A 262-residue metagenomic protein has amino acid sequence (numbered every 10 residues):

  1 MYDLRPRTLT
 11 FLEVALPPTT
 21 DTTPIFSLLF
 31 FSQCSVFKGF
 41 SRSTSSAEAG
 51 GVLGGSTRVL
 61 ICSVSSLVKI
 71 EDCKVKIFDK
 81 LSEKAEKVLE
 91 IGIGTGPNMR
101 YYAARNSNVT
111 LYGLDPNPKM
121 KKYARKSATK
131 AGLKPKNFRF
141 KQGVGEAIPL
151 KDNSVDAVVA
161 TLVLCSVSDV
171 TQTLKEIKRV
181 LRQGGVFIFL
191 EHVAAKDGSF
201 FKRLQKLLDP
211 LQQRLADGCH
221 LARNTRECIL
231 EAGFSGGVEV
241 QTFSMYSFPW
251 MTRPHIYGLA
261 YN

Functional and structural regions predicted by a protein language model:
L12-A15, T19-S27, S32-F78: Class I SAM-dependent methyltransferase Rossmann-like catalytic core, especially the SAM/SAH-binding loop
I61-V68, L190-T252, Y257: C-terminal alpha-helical "lid/dimerization" subdomain adjacent to the S-adenosyl-L-methionine
V64-K87, P97-R105: Conserved alpha-helix/loop element of class I SAM-dependent methyltransferases that forms part of the SAM/SAH-binding
K87, G184-V186: Short glycine-centered segments of the SAM/dcSAM-binding site in methyltransferase folds
K87-I148: Class I SAM-dependent methyltransferase SAM/SAH-binding core
E146-V158: A short acidic, Gly/Pro-enriched loop at the edge of an enzyme's catalytic core that lines a small-molecule cofactor
D156-D169: A short SAM/SAH-binding and catalytic strip from SAM-dependent methyltransferases
T171-Q183: A short glycine-rich, Lys/Arg-flanked "PGG" loop and its adjoining helix->strand segment in the class I
